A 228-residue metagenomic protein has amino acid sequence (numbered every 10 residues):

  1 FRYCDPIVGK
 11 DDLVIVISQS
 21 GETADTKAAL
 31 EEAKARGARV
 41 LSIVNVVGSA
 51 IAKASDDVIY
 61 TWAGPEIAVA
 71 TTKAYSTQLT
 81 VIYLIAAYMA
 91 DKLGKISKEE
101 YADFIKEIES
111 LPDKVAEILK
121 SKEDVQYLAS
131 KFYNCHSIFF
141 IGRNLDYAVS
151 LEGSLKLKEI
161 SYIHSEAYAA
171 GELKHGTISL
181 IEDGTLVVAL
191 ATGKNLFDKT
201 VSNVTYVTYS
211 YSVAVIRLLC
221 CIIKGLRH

Functional and structural regions predicted by a protein language model:
F1-S110, L190-R217, C221-L226: Glycine-rich phosphate-binding loops that contact phosphosugars or nucleotide phosphates
D57-L186: Active-site phosphate/pyrophosphate-binding segments
S161, R227-H228: In a subset of proteins, long, contiguous C-terminal domains/tails are tracked
